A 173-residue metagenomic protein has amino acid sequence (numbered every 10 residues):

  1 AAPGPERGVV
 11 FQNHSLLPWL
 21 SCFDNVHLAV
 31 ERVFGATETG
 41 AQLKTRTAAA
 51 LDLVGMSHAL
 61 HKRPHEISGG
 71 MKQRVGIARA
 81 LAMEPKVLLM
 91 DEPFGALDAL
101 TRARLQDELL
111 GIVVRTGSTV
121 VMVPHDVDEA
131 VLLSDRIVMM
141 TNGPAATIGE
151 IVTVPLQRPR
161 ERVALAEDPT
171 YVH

Functional and structural regions predicted by a protein language model:
P3, F23, D52, L60-R63: Signature (C-motif/LSGGQ) region and adjacent switch/coupling loops of ABC-type ATPase nucleotide-binding domains
V10, I77: Hydrophobic anchor residue at the start of the ABC signature
F11, F23-E31, K44, A48 (+2 more regions): Short helical segment in ABC ATPase nucleotide-binding domains corresponding to the A-loop/adjacent helical element
Q12-L17, D126: Catalytic "switch" loops of ABC-type ATPases
E31-F34, E38-A59, G111: Conserved ABC ATPase "signature" region
K62-H65, M83: Conserved signature/switch motifs of ABC ATPase nucleotide-binding domains
L88-D91: Catalytic Walker B motif of ABC-type/P-loop ATPase nucleotide-binding domains
